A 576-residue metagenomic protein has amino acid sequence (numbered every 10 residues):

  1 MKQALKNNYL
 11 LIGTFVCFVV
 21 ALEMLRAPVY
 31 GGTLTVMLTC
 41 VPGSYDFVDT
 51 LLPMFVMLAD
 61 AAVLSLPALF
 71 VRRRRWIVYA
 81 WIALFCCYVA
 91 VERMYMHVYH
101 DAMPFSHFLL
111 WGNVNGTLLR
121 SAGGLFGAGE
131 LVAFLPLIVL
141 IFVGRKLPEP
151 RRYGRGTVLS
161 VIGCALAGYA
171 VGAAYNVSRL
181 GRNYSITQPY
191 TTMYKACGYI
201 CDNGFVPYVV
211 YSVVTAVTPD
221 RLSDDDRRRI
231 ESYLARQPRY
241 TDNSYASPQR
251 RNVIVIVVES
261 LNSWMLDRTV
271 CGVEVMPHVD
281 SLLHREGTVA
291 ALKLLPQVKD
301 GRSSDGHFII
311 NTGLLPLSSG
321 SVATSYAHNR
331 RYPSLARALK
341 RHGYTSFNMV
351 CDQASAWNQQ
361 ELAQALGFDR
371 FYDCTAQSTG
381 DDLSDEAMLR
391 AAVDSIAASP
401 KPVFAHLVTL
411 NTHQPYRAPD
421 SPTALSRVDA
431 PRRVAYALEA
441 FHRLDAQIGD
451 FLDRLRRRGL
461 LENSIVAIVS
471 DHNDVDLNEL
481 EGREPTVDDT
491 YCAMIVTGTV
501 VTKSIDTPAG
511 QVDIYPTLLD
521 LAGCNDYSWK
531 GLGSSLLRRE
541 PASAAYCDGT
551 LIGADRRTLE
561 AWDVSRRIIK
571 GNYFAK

Functional and structural regions predicted by a protein language model:
K2-Y208: Transmembrane and membrane-interface helices of multi-pass, inner-membrane envelope-modifying transferases
N7, R73, S121-G124, T215 (+3 more regions): Membrane-interface junctions
L52-V56, N115-L119, V132-P136, C197-G198 (+9 more regions): Generic detector of well-ordered alpha-helical segments enriched in charged/polar residues, highlighting helical
A68, V89, Y211, G313 (+1 more regions): Short, hydrophobic/amphipathic alpha-helical patches that form generic packing surfaces within helical domains
Y99-W111, R120-A128, K195, P207 (+8 more regions): General structural signal for secondary-structure boundaries
G172-R250: Membrane-interface segments at or immediately adjacent to transmembrane helices that form the boundary between
R228-K576: Solvent-exposed soluble domains appended to multi-pass membrane proteins
